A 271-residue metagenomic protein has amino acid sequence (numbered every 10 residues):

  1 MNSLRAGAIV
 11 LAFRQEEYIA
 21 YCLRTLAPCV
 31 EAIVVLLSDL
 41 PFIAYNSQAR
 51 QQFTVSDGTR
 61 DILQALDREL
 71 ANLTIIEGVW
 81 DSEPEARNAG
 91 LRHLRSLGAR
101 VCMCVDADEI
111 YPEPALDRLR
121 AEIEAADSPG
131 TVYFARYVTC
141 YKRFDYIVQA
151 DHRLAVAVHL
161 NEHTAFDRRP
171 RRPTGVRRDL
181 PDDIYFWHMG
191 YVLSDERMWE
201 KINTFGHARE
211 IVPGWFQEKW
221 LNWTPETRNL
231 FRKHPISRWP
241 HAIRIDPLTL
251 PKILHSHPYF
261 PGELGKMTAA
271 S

Functional and structural regions predicted by a protein language model:
M1-P28: N-proximal low-complexity "stem/linker" segments adjacent to membrane-targeting elements
A6, Y21, L36-R100: Active-site-proximal specificity loops/subdomain of glycosyltransferases
A12-E17, V79-E83, I110: Acidic-and-aromatic substrate-binding clefts and catalytic sites of carbohydrate-active enzymes
R24-P28, R92-S96, R120-A126: Short, surface-exposed basic-aromatic patches at helix termini and helix-loop junctions that form
E31: Receiver (REC) domain switch/active-site residues of two-component response regulators
E83-N88, I110-S271: Catalytic-site signature of metal-activated, phosphate-bearing donor transferases, centered on the GT-A/GT-A-like
